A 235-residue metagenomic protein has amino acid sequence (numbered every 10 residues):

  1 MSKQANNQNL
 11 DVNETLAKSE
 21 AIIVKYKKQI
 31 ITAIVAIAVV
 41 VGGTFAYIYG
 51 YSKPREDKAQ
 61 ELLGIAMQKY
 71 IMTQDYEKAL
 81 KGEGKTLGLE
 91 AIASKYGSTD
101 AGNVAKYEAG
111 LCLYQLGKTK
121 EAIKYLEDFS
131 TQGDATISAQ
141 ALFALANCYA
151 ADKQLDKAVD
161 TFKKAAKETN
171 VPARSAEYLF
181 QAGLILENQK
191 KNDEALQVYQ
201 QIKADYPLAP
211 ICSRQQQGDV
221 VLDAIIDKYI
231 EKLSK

Functional and structural regions predicted by a protein language model:
M1-A36: N-terminal positive-inside, membrane-proximal cytosolic segments immediately preceding the first
D75-Y76, G82, T119, L155 (+1 more regions): TPR-repeat structural position
A93-G102, L116, S130-A139, A166-S175 (+2 more regions): Short solvent-exposed coil/turn linkers within tandem alpha-helical repeat scaffolds
